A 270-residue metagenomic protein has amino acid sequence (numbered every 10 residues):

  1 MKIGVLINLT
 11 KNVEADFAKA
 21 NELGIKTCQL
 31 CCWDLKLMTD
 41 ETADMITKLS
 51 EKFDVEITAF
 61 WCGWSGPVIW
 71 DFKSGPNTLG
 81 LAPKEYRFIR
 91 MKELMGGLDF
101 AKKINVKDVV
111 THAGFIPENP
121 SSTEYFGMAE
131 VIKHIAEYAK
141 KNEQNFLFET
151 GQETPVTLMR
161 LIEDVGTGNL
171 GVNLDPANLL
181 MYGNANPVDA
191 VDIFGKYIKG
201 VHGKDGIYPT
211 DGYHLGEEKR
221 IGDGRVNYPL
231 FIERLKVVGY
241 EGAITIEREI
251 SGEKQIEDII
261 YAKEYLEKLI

Functional and structural regions predicted by a protein language model:
M1-G96, K102, V106, T167 (+1 more regions): N-terminal pre-domain/capping segments
L6-A15, C31-T42, I116-P120, G151-V156 (+3 more regions): Acidic-and-aromatic substrate-binding clefts and catalytic sites of carbohydrate-active enzymes
K11-A15, N21, I69-G171: Active-site acidic/histidine proton-transfer and metal-coordination neighborhood in alpha/beta enzyme cores
T27, D108, G200, G242-A243: Residues at the N-termini of beta-strands
T27-C28, F60, A129-R225, E267: Acidic/histidine-rich catalytic cores of soluble enzymes
M38-M45, T78-K92, P120-E130, E153 (+3 more regions): Alpha-helix N-cap and loop-to-helix initiation/capping positions
V68-W70, P117-S121, M181-Y182, T210-H214: A short acidic, helix-capping loop that chelates divalent metal ions and anchors anionic groups
A243-E249: Short acidic/histidine-rich active-site segments
